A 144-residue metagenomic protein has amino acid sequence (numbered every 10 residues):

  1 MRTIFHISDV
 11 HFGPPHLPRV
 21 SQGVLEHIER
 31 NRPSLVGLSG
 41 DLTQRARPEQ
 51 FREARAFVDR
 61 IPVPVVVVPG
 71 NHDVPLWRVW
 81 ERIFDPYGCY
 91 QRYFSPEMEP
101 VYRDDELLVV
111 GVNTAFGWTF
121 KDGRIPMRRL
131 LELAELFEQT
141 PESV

Functional and structural regions predicted by a protein language model:
M1-R60, W77, R124, E132 (+1 more regions): N-terminal active-site segment of His-dependent metallophosphoesterases
I4, V36, V65-V67, V144: Hydrophobic/aromatic residues located in beta-strands of well-ordered beta-sheets within soluble catalytic
P33, G37, V109-V110, S143-V144: Glycine-rich, often proline-containing surface loops adjacent to acidic residues and nearby aromatics that form
R52-E142: Extended active-site neighborhood of metal-dependent phosphoesterases/phosphodiesterases
